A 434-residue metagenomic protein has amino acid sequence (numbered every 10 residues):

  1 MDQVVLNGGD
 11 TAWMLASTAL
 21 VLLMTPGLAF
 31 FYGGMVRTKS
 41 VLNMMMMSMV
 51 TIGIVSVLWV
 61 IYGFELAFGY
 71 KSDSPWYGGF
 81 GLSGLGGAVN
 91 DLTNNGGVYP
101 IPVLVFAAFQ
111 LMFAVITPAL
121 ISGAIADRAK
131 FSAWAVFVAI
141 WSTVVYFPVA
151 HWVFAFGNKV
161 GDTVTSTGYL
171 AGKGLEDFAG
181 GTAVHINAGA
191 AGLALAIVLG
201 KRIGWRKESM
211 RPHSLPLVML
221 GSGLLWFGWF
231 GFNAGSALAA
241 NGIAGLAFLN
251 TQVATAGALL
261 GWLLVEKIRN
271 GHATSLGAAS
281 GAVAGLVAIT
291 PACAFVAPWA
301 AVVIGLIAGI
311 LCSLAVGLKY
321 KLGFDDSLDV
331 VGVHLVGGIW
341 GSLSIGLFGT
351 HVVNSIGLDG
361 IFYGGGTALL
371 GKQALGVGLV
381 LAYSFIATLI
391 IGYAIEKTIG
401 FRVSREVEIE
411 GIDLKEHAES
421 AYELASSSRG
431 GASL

Functional and structural regions predicted by a protein language model:
M1-L434: Glycine- and aromatic-enriched membrane alpha-helices
